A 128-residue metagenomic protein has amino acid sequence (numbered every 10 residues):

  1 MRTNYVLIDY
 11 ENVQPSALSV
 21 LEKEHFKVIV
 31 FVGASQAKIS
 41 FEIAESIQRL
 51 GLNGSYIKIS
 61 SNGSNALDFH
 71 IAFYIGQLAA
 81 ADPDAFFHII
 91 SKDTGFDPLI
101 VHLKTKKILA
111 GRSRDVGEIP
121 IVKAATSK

Functional and structural regions predicted by a protein language model:
N4, K27-K128: Nuclease catalytic cores that cleave nucleic-acid phosphodiester bonds, predominantly acidic two-metal-ion
N4-Y10: Short, hydrophobic/glycine-enriched beta-strand segments
Y10-L18: Short acidic, Gly/Ser-rich segments with clustered Asp/Glu that frequently serve as metal-coordination loops in enzyme
A17-V20, F41-E42: Short, glycine/acidic-enriched capping/hinge loops at junctions between secondary-structure elements
L21-H25: Short, conserved loop/helix-junction motifs that constitute active-site signature segments in enzyme catalytic cores
